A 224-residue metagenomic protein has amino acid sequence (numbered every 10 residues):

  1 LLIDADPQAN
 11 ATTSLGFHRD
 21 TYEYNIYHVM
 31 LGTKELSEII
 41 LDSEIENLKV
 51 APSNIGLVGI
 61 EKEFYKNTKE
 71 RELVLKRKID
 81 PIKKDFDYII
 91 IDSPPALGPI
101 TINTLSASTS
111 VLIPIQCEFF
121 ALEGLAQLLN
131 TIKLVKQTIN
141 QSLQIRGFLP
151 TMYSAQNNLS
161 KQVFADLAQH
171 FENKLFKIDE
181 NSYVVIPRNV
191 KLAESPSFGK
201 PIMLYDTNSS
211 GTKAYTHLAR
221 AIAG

Functional and structural regions predicted by a protein language model:
L1-G224: P-loop NTP-binding core
